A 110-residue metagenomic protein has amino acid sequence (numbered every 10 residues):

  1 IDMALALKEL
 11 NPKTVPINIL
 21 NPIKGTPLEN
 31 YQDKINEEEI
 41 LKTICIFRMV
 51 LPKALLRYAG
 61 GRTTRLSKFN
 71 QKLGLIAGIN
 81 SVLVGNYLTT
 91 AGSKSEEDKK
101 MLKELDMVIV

Functional and structural regions predicted by a protein language model:
I1-A4, S93: Active-site glycine- and acidic-residue-rich loops that bind and position anionic ligands or nucleotide-like cofactors
K8-V110: Auxiliary Fe-S-binding modules of radical SAM enzymes
